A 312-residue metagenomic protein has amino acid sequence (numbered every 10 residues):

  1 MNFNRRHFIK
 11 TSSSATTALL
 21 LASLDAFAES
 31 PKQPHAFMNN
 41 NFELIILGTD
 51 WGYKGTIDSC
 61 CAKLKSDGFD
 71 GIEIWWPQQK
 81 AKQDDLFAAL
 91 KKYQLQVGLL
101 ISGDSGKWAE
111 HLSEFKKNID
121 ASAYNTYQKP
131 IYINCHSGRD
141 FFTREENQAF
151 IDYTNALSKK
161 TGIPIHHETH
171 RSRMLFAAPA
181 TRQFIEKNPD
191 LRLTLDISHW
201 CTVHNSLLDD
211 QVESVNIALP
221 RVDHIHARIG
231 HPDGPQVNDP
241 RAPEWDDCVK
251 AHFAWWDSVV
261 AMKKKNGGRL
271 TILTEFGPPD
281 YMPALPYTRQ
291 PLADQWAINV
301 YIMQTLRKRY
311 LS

Functional and structural regions predicted by a protein language model:
N2-D120, W296, V300-S312: N-terminal pre-domain/capping segments
S12-S13, P34-N39, D58-S59, K187-R192 (+1 more regions): Histidine-acidic metal/acid-base catalytic patches
S13-S14, L20-L21, K107-R192: Active-site acidic/histidine proton-transfer and metal-coordination neighborhood in alpha/beta enzyme cores
F37, C61-S66, K80-L99, K116-K129 (+4 more regions): Acidic (Asp/Glu)-rich catalytic clusters
N40-T49, I72-I74, L95-S102, I131-C135 (+4 more regions): Hydrophobic faces of well-ordered beta-strands that scaffold small-molecule active sites in alpha/beta enzyme cores
L47-G52, W75-P77, S102-G106, G138-D140 (+4 more regions): Active-site beta-loop-alpha junctions enriched in small/polar residues
I57, Q83, H111-I119, N147-I151 (+6 more regions): Aromatic/hydrophobic pocket-lining residues that form the small-molecule binding cavity in soluble enzyme cores
A81, F142, G234: Short glycine-rich, flexible loops that bind phosphorylated cofactors or substrates
